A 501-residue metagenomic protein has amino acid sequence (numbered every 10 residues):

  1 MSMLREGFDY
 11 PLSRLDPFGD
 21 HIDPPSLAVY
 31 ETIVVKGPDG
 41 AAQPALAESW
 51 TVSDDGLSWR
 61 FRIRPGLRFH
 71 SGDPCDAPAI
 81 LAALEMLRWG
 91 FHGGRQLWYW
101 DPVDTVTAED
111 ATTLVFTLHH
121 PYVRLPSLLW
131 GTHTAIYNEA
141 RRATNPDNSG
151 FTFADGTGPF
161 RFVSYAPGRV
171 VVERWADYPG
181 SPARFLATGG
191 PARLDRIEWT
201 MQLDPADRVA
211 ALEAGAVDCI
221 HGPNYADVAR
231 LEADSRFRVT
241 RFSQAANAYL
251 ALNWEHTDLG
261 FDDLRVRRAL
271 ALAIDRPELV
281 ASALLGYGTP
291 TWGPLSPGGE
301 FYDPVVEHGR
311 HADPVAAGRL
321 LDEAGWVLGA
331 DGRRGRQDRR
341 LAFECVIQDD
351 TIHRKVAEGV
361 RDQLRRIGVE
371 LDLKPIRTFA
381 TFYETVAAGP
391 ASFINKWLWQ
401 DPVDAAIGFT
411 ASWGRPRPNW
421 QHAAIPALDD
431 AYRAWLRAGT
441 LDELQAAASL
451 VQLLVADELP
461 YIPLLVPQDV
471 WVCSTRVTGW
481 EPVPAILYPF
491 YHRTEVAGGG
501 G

Functional and structural regions predicted by a protein language model:
E6-D54, A79-E85, D155: N-terminal lobe/hinge region of extracytoplasmic solute-binding protein
K36-A41, L129-E198, A206, D303 (+2 more regions): Gly/Pro-rich hinge or "lid" segments in bacterial periplasmic/extracellular proteins
S49-G93, V115-T117, A211, G260-D262: Aromatic- and charge-enriched surface segment that lines or borders ligand/interaction sites
R62, L97-R142, P159-A166, R476: Surface-exposed binding/hinge segments that line and control ligand-binding clefts or catalytic entry sites
W175, D262-D362, L450, G500: Append "and occasionally in soluble cytosolic enzymes with long acidic Gly/Pro-rich linkers
G180-R230, A245, R361, E370-I376: Ligand-site clamp/hinge motif
V280, E370-A387, I407-T475, G498-G501: Extracytoplasmic/peripheral linker and loop segments enriched in polar/acidic and small residues with frequent Thr/Pro
W471-G501: Long beta-strand-rich cores associated with HINT superfamily self-processing modules
